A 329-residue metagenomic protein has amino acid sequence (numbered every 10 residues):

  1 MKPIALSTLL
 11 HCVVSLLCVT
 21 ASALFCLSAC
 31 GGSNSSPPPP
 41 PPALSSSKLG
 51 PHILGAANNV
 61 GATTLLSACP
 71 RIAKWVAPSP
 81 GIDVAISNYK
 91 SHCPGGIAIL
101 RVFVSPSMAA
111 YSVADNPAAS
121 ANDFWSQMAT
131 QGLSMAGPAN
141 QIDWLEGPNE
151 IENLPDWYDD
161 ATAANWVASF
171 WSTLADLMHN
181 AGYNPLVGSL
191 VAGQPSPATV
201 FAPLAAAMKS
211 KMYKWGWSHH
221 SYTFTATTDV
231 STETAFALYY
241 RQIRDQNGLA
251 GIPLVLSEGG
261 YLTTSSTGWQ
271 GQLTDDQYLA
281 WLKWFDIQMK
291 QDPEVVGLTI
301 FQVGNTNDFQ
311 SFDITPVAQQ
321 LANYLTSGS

Functional and structural regions predicted by a protein language model:
A21-A43: Bacterial Sec-dependent N-terminal signal peptides
P40-G81: Boundary/entry segment of secreted carbohydrate-active catalytic domains
L44, V60-A68, D83-I99, T130-N140 (+4 more regions): Acidic (Asp/Glu)-rich catalytic clusters
A57-A62, P80-Y89, D123-S134, V191-K209 (+2 more regions): Alpha-helical scaffolding within the catalytic cores of extracellular/periplasmic polymer-degrading hydrolases
W75, G96, L100-M108, F201-A237 (+3 more regions): Aromatic- and acid-rich polysaccharide-binding/catalytic face of secreted or lumenal carbohydrate-active enzymes
A85-T199, Q270, T274-D276: Substrate-binding cleft of extracellular glycoside hydrolase catalytic domains
P94-I99, T267-W284, Q288-S329: Aromatic-rich peripheral "rim/lid" segments of glycoside hydrolase catalytic domains that contact and position glycan
H179-F201, L249-T264, E294-N305: Aromatic-lined carbohydrate-recognition surfaces of secreted/lumenal glycan-active proteins
